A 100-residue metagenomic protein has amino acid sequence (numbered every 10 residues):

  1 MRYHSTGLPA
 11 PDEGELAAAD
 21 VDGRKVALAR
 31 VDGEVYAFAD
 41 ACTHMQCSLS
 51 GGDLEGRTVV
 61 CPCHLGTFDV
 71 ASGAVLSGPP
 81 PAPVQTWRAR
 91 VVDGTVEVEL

Functional and structural regions predicted by a protein language model:
M1-G56, D69-V70, A74, P83-L100: N-terminal pre-ligand scaffold of iron-sulfur
C42, C61-C63: Short cysteine clusters
H64-F68: Detector for the c-type heme attachment site
G78: Short glycine/proline-centered loop/turn elements that form peptide/ligand docking sites
